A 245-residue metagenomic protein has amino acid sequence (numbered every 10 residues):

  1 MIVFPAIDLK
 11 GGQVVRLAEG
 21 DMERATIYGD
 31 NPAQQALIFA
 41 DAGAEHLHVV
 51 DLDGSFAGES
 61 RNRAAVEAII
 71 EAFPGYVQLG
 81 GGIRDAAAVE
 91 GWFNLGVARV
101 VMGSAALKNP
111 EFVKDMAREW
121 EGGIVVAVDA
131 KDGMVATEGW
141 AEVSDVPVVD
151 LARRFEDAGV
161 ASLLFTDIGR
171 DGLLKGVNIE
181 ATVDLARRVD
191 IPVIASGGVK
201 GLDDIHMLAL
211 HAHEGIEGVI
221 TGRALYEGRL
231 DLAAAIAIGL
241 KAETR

Functional and structural regions predicted by a protein language model:
I2-A6, H46, Y76-Q78, A98-V101 (+5 more regions): Structural preference for beta-strand elements that scaffold enzyme active sites
D8, F39, L47, W92 (+5 more regions): Conserved, mostly hydrophobic/aromatic
G11, V15, E19-E23, E90-F93 (+1 more regions): Conserved anion-binding
H46-A64, S104, L164-K175: Glycine-rich, proline-tolerant flexible connector loops at the mouths of alpha/beta enzymes
D53, G58-R118: Glycine/small-residue-rich loop that forms an oxyanion/phosphate-binding "nest" at active or ligand-binding sites
S60-E67, P110, A141-D150, K175-D184: Charged helix-capping and loop-helix junction motifs
F73, V77-R99, E180-G215, A235: Catalytic cores of alpha/beta
F112-E119, A209-G218, L225-R245: C-terminal helical cap(s) of enzyme catalytic domains, especially alpha/beta-barrels
